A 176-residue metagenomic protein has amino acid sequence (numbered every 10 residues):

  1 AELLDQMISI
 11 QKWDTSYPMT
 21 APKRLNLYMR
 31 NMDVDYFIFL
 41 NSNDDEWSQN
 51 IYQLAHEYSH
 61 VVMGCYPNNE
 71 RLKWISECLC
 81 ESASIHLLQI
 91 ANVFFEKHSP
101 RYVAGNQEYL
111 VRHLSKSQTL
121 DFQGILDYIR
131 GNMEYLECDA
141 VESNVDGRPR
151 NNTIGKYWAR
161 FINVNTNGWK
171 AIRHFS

Functional and structural regions predicted by a protein language model:
A1-D45: Auxiliary, metal-adjacent structural segments of Zn-dependent hydrolase domains
D5, M63, S84-V93, N163: Sec-exported extracytoplasmic/periplasmic mature domains
I8-Y17, P67-K73, A91-Y102, K170-H174: Surface-exposed patches in mature extracellular/periplasmic domains of secreted proteins
D35-L54, C65-L72: Short pre-active-site segment immediately N-terminal to the catalytic Zn-binding motif
I51-N68, E77, E81, I85: Active-site recognition of the HExxH zinc-binding catalytic motif
V61-E70, E137-S143: Short acidic, glycine/Ser/Thr-rich loop/turn "cap" segments at secondary-structure junctions
K73-L120: Post-HExxH zinc-binding segment in Zn-dependent metallohydrolases
L120-S176: Pan-zinc metallopeptidase signature
